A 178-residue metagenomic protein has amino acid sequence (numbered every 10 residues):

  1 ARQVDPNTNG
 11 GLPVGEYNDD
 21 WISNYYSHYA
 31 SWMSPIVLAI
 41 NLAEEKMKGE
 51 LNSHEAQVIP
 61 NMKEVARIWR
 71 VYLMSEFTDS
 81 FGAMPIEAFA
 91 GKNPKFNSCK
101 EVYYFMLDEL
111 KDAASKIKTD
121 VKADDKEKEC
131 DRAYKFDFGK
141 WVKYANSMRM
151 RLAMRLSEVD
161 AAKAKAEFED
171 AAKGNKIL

Functional and structural regions predicted by a protein language model:
Q3-L178: Structured, solvent-exposed acidic/aromatic patches
